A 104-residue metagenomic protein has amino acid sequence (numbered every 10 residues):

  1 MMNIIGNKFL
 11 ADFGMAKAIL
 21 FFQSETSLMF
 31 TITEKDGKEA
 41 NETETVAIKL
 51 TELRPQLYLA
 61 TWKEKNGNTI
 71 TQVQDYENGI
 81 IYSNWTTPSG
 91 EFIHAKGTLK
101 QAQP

Functional and structural regions predicted by a protein language model:
M1-A18: Tryptophan-anchored aromatic micro-motifs
M2-I5, F21-M29, L53-Q56, Q74-I81: Short, solvent-exposed coil/turn segments at beta-strand boundaries
K8-L10, M29, T61, N84: Residue-level detector of beta-strand face positions
F13-M15, I32-E34, R54, E64: Generic secondary-structure microfeatures
M15-I19, A60-P104: Beta-sheet ligand-binding and adhesion/scaffold domains
A18-T51, T87-P88: N-terminal glycine/threonine-rich, aromatic-flanked beta-hairpin/loop signature
K38-Q74: Contiguous, well-ordered beta-strand patches that form the walls/edges of small beta-barrel/beta-sandwich domains
